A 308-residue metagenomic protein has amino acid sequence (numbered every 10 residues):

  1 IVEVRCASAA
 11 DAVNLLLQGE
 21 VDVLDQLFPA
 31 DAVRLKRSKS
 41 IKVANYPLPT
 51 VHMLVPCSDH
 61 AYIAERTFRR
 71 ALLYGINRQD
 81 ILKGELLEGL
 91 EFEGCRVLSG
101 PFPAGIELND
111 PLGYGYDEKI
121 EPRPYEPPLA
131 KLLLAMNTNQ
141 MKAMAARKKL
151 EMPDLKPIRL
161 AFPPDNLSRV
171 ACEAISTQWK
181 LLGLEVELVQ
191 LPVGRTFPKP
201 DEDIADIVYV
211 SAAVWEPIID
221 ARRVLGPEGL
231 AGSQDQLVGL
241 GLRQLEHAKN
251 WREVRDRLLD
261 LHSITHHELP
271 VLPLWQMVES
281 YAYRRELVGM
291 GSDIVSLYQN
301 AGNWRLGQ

Functional and structural regions predicted by a protein language model:
I1-R34, E185: Ligand-site clamp/hinge motif
I1-R5, D154-P164, V186: Short, well-ordered beta-strand elements
A10-E20, S38, T67, E173-L182 (+1 more regions): Short helices/loops that flank or line small-molecule/ion binding pockets
D25-S38, A212-I219: A ligand-binding cleft/hinge motif common to bilobed small-molecule-binding domains
L35-Y46, V55-E65, E107-P128, A146-P153 (+3 more regions): Short, solvent-exposed loop/beta-turn-alpha elements that line the ligand-binding surface or hinge of extracytoplasmic
F92-A143, P164-V170: Structural transition elements
N139-P163, K249-R285: Bilobed periplasmic-binding protein-like "clamshell/Venus-flytrap" ligand-binding domains
K180-P227: Periplasmic binding protein-like
